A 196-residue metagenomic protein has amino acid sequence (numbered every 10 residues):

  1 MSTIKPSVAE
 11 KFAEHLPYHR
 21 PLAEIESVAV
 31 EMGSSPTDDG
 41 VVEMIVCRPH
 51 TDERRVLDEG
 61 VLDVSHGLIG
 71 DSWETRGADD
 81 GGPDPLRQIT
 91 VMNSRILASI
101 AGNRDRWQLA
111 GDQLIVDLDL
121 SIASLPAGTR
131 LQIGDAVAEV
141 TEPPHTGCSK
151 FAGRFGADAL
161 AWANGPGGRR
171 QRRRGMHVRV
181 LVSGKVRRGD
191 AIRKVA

Functional and structural regions predicted by a protein language model:
M1-A196: Metal-cofactor-dependent catalytic cores
